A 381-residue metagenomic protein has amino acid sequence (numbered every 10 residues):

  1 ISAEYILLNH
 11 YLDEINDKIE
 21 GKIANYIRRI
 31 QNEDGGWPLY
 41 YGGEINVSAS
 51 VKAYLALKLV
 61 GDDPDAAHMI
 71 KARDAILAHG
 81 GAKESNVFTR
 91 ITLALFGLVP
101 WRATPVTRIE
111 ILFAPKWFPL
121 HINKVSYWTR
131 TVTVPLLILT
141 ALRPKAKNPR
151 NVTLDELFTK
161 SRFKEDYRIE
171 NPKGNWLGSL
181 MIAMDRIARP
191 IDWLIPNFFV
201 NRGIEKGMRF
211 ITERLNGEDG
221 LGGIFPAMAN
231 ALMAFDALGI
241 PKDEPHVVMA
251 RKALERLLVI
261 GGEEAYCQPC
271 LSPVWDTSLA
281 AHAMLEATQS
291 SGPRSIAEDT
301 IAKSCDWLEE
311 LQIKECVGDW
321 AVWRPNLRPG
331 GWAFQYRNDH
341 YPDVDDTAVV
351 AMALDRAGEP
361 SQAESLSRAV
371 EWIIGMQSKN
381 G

Functional and structural regions predicted by a protein language model:
I1-G381: Preference for long, amphipathic alpha-helical scaffolds in soluble/luminal domains and all-alpha bundles
